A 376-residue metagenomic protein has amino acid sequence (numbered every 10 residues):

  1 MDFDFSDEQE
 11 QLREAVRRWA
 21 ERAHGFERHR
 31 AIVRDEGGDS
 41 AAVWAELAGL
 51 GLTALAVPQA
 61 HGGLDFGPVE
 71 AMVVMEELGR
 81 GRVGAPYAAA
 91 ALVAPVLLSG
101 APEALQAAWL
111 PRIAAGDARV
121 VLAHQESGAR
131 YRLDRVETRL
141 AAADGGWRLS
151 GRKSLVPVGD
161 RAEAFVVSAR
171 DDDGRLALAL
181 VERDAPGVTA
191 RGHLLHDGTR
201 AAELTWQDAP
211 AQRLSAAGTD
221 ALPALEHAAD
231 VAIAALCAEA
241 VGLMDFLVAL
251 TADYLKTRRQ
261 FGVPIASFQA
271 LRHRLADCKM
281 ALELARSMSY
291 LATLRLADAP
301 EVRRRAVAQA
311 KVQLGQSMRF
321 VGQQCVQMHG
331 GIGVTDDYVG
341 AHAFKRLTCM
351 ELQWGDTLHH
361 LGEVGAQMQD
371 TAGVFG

Functional and structural regions predicted by a protein language model:
M1-G81, E103-L105, R112, G116 (+2 more regions): Alpha-helical interface subdomain recognition
V83-A104: N-terminal glycine-rich flavin-associated loop
L98-A101, A141, V167-R170, L180-R183 (+2 more regions): Short beta-strand-to-turn element immediately C-terminal to the catalytic PLP-Schiff-base lysine in fold type I
G116-A118, R132-V136, D160-E163, R175 (+5 more regions): A generic structural signal for well-ordered coil/turn residues at beta-strand boundaries that shape enzyme active-site
G116-S127: A short, Trp-centered hydrophobic/proline-enriched beta-strand micro-motif
A123, S150-V188: A short core secondary-structure module
Y131, R135, L155-V156, E182-A216: Flexible, small-/acidic-enriched active-site or ligand-binding loops
R132-S150: Cytochrome P450 C-terminal beta-domain/meander region
